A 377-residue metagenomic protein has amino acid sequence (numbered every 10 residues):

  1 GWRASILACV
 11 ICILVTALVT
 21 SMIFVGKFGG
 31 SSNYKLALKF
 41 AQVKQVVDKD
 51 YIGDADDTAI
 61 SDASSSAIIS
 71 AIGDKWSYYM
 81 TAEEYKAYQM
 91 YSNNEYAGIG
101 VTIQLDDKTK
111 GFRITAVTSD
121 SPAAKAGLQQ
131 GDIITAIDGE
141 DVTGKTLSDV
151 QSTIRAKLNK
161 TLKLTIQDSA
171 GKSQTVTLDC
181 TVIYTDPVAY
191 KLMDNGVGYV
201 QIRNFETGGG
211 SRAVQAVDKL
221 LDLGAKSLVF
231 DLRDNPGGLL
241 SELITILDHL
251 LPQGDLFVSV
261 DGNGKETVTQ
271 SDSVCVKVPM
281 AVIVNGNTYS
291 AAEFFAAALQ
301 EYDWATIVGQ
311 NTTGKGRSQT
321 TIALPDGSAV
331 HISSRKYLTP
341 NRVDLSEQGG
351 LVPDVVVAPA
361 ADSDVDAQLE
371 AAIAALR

Functional and structural regions predicted by a protein language model:
G1-Y78: Terminal targeting/pro-maturation regions of precursor/exported proteins
S5, A189-R377: C-terminal "post-core" interaction segments
K35, S119-D132, T185-A189: PDZ/PDZ-like domain micro-motif
V43, S64, I68, V101 (+9 more regions): Terminal peptide-recognition signature
K44, A123-T146, L228-D231, I307: Conserved PDZ fold ligand-binding element
K49-R113, T161-L162, D168-T177, Y190: Extended, small/polar residue-biased N-terminal targeting/export presequences and adjacent propeptide/linker tracts
R113, T135, D149-A189, E266 (+1 more regions): PDZ-domain C-terminal substructure recognizer with occasional recognition of PDZ-binding tails
I133-T165, E242, K315-G316, T321: PDZ domains, with a preference for the canonical peptide-binding region formed by the helix
